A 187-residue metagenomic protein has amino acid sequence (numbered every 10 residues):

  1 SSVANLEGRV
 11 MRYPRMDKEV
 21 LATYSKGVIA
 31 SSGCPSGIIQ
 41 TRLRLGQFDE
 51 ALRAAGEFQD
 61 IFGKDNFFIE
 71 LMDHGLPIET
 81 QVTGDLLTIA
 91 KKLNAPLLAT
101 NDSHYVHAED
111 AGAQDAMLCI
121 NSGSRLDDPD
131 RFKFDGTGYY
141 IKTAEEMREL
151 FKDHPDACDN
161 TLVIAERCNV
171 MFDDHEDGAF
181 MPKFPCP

Functional and structural regions predicted by a protein language model:
S1-P187: Phosphodiester-processing cores and adjacent nucleic acid-binding clamps
